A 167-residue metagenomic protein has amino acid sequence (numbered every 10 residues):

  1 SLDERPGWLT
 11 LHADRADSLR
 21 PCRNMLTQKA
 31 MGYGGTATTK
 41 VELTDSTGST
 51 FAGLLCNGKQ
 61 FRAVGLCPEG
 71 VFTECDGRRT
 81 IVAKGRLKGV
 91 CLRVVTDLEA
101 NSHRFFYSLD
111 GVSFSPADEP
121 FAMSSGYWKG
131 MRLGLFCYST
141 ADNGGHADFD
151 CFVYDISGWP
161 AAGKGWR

Functional and structural regions predicted by a protein language model:
S1-R167: Extracellular glycan-recognition regions
